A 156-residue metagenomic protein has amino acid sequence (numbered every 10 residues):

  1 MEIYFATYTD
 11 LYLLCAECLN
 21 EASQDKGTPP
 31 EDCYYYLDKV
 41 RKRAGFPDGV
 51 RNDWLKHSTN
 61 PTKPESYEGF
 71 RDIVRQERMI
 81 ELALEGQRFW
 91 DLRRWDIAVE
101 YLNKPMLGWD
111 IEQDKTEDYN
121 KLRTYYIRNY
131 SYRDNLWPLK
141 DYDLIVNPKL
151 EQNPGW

Functional and structural regions predicted by a protein language model:
M1-W156: Acidic/polar-rich alpha-helix caps and helix-coil junctions
